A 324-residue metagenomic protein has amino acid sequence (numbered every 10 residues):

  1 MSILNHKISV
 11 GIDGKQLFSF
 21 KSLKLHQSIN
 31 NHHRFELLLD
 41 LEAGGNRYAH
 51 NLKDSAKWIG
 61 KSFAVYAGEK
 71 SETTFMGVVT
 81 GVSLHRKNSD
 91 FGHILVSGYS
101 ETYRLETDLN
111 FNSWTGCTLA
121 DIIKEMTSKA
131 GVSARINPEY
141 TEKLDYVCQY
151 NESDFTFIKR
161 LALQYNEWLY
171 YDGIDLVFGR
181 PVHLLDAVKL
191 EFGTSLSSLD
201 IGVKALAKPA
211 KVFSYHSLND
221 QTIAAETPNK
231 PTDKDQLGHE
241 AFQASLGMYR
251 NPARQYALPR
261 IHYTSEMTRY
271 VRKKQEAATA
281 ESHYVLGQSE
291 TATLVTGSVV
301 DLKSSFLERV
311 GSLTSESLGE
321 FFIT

Functional and structural regions predicted by a protein language model:
M1-T324: Amphipathic alpha-helical and helix-coil boundary elements used as assembly and membrane-proximal scaffolds
